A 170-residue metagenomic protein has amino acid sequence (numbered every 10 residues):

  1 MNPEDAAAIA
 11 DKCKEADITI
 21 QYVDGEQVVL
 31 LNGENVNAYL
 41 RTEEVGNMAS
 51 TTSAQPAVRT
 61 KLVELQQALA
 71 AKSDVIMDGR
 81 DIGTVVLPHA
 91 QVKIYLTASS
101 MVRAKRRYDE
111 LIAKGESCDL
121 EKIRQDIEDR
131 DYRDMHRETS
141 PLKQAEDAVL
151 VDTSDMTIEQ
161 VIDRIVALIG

Functional and structural regions predicted by a protein language model:
M1-T42: N-terminal phosphate/diphosphate-binding loop that engages ATP/GTP or pyrophosphate donors across diverse enzyme folds
E4-A8, E44, S53, A57 (+8 more regions): Charged, alpha-helix-enriched surfaces in structured cytosolic catalytic cores of large nucleotide-utilizing machines
K12, D126, L168: Short acidic/histidine-centered micro-motifs embedded in hydrophobic/aromatic stretches that mark compact functional
A16, G25, V36, R41 (+4 more regions): Glycine-rich, flexible loop/turn motifs
Q21-V23, Q66-K72, V85, H89 (+1 more regions): Small-molecule kinase domains that catalyze NTP-dependent phosphoryl transfer to phosphate-bearing small molecules
G33, L62, I76, I127 (+1 more regions): Residue-level signature of catalytic and energy-coupling elements of molecular machines, predominantly ATP/GTP-dependent
N37-G46, S53, A57-K114: ATP-dependent NMP and nucleoside kinases share a basic, alpha-helical "lid"
R164-G170: C-terminal alpha-helix
